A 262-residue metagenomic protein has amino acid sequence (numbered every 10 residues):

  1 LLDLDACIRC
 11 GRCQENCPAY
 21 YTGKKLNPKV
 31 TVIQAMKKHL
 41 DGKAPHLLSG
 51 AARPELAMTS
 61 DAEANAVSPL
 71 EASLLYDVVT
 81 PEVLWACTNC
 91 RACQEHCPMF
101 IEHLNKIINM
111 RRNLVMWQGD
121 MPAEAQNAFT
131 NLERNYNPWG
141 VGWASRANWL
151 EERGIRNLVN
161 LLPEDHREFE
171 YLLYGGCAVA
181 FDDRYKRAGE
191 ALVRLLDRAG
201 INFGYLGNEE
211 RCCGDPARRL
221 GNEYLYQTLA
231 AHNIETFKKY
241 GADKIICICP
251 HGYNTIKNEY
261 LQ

Functional and structural regions predicted by a protein language model:
L1-K25: Non-transmembrane accessory domains of multi-pass membrane transporters/channels
L4, V30, H39-Q262: Iron-sulfur-cluster electron-transfer modules
C17, K29, I33-A35: Carboxylate/His-rich catalytic cores and anion/metal-binding grooves
